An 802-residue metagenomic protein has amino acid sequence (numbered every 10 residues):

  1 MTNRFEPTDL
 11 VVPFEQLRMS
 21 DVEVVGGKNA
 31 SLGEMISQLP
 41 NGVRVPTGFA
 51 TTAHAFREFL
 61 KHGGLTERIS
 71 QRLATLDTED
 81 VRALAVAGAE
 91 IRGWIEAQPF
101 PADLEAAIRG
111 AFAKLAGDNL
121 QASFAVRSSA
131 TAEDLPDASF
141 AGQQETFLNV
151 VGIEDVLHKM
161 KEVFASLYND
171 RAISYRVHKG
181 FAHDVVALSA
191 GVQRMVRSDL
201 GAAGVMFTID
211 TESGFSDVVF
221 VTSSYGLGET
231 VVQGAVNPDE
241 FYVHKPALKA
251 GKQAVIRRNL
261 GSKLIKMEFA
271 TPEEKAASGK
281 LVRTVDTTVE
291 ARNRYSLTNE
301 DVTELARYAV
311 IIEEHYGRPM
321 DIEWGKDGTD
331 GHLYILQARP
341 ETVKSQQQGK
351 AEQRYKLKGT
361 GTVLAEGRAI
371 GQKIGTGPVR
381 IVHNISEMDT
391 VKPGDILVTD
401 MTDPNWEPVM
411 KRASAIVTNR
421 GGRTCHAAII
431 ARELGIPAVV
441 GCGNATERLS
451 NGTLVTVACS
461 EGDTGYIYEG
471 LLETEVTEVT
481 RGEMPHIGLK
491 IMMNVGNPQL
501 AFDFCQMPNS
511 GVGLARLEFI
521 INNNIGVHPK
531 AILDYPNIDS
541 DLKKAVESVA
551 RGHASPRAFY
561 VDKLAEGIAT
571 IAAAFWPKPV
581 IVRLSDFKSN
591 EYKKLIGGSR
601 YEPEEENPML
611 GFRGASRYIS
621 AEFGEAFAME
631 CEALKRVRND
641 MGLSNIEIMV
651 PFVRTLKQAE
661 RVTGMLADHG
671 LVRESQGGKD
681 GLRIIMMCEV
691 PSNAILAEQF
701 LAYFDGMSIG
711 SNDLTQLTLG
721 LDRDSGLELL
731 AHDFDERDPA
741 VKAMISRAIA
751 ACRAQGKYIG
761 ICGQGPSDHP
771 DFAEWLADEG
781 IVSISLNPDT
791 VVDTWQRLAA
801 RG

Functional and structural regions predicted by a protein language model:
M1-G191, L200, V289-E300, L305-Y308 (+12 more regions): N-terminal beta-alpha lobe that positions the nucleotide/phosphoryl donor in ATP/NTP-coupled carboxylate activation
T66, T329, P340-S345, L364-A369 (+3 more regions): Acidic, glycine-rich flexible loop/linker segments
L73-L76, L84-A87, I108, G180-F181 (+5 more regions): Long, charged amphipathic helices and adjacent flexible linkers at domain junctions
F112, N119-A125, A130-F140, Q144-L148 (+4 more regions): Conserved alpha/beta-domain cores
F140-S174, S198-E274, L336-R368, R412-N419 (+5 more regions): Extended active-site and interfacial segments that coordinate phosphate-rich ligands in large catalytic machineries
G142, G317-T342: Conserved metal-phosphate-binding beta-hairpin within the catalytic cores of diverse ATP-dependent phosphoryl-transfer
V218-D321, K326-T329, R368-G375, T399 (+4 more regions): Conserved catalytic alpha/beta cores of large enzymes that bind or transform nucleotide phosphates and polynucleotides
